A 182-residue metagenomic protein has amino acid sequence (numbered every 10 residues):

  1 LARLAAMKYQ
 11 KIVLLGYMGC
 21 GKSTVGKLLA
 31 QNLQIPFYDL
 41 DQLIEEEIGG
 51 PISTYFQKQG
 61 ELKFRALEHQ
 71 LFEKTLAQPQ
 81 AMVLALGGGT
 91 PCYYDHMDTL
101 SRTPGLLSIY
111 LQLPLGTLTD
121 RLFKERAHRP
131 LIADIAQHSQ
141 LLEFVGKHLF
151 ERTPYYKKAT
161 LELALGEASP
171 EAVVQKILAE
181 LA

Functional and structural regions predicted by a protein language model:
A2-M7, N32, Q137, F150-A182: NTP-dependent small-molecule kinase module
L14: Hydrophobic anchor at the beta1->P-loop junction of P-loop NTPases
Y17: P-loop (Walker A) phosphate-binding loop of NTP-binding proteins
C20: ATP-binding Walker
S23: Walker A/P-loop
Q42-S101, H128-P130: ATP-dependent small-molecule kinase phosphotransfer cores that center on conserved nucleotide phosphate-binding segments
P104-E151: A glycine- and Lys/Arg-enriched "phosphate-lid" helix/loop adjacent to the NTP-binding pocket of small-molecule kinases
